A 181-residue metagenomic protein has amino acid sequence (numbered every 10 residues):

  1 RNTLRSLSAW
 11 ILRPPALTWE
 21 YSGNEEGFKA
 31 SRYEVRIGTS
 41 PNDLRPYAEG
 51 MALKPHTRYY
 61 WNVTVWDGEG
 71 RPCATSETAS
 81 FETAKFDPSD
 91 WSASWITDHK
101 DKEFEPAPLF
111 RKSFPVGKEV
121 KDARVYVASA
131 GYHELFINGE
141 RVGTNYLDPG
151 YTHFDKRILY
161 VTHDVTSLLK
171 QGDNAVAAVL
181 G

Functional and structural regions predicted by a protein language model:
N2-L4, G38, A79-P88: Flexible, low-complexity linkers/stalks enriched in Thr/Pro that connect modular domains
S8, R13-L17, K121-A123: Structural beta-strand segments of beta-rich domains
L17, Y33-V35, H133-L135: Short beta-strand elements bearing conserved aromatic residues within extracellular beta-rich modules
Y21-G23, F28-R58, T64-T75, W91-W95: Recognizes extended acidic, P/S/T-rich segments that occur within or adjacent to Ig-like beta-sandwich modules
P46-A52, I137-A175, V179-G181: Beta-strand-rich ligand-recognition modules
E82-E105: Low-complexity, Pro/Ser/Thr- and charge-rich linker/hinge segments at domain boundaries
F104-V116, I158-V165: Short beta-strands within extracellular/lumenal beta-sheet-rich domains
F114-G117, K121-I137, V176-A178: Aromatic-lined ligand-binding clefts that engage carbohydrates, nucleic acids, or primary amines
